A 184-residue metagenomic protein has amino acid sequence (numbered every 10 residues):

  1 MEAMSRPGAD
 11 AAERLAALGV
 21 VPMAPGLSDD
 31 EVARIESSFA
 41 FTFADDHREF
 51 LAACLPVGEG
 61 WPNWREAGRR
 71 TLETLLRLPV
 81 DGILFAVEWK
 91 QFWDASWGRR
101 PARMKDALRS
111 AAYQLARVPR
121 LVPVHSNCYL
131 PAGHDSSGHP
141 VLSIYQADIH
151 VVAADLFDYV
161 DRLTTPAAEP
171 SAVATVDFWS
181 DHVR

Functional and structural regions predicted by a protein language model:
M1-A116, V122, S126: A surface-exposed partner-binding patch
I35, H134-D135: A short acidic (Asp/Glu
E49-L51, A132, H150-V152: Residues in flexible loops and secondary-structure boundaries
Q114-R117, D135-S137: A generic structural signal for short, non-catalytic loop/turn and secondary-structure boundary residues
S126, P131-G133: Acidic, serine/threonine- and proline-rich low-complexity regulatory tracts
S136-V183: Glycine-rich, aromatic-bearing surface loops/beta-hairpins
